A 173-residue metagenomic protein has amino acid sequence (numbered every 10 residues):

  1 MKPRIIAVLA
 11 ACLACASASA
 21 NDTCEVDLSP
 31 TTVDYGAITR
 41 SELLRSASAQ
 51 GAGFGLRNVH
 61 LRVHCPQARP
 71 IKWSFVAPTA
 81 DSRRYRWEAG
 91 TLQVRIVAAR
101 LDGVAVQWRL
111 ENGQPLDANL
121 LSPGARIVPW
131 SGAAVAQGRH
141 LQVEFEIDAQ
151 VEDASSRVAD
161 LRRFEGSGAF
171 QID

Functional and structural regions predicted by a protein language model:
K2, S19-D173: Mature extracellular/passenger domains of Gram-negative fimbrial/pilin and adhesin proteins
K2-L9: Sec-dependent signal peptide recognition, specifically the positively charged N-region followed immediately by
A11-S19: Hydrophobic h-region of N-terminal signal peptides that target proteins for export in Gram-negative bacteria
